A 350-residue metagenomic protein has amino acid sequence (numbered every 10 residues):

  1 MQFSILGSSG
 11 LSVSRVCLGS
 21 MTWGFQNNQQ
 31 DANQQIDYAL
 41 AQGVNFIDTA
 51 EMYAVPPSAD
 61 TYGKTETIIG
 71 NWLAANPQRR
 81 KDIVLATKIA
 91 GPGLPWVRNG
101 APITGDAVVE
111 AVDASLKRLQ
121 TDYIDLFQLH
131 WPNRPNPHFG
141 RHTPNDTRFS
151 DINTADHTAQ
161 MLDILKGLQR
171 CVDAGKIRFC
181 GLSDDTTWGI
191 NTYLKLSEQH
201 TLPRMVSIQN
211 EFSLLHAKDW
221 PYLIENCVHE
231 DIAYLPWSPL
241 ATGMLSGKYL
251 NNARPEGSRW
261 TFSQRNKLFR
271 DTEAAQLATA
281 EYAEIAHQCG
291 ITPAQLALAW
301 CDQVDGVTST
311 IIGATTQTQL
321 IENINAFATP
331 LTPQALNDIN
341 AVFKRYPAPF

Functional and structural regions predicted by a protein language model:
M1-K88, D106, D122: N-terminal binding-site loop/beta-alpha segment at the start of enzyme catalytic domains that lines or forms
R15, F46, Y123-L126, F179 (+2 more regions): Residues at the N-termini of beta-strands
S20-Q30, P95-D106, I152-A159: Active-site mouth loops of central-metabolism enzymes
N28-A39, T104-R118, M161, L165 (+1 more regions): Short, acidic/polar
P56-D60, G91-G105, P135-R148: Surface-exposed, active-site-proximal loop segments in enzymatic domains
P95-Q128, E211: Active-site gating/metal-coordination segments in enzymes
P132-A341, Y346, F350: Beta/alpha (TIM)-barrel catalytic core signal, keyed to glycine-rich beta->alpha loops juxtaposed to Asp/Glu that bind
